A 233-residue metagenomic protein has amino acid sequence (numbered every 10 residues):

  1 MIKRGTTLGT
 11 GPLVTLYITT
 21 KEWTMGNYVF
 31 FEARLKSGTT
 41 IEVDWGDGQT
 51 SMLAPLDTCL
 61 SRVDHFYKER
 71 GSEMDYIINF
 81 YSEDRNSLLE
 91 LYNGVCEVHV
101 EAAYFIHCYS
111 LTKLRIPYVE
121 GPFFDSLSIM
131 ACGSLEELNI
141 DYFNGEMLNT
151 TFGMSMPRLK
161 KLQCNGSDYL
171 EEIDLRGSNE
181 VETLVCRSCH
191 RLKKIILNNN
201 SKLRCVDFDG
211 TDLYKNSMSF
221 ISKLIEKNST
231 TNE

Functional and structural regions predicted by a protein language model:
M1-S126, A131-G133, S155-P157, G210-E233: N-terminal capping/linker segments that flank leucine-rich repeat
T7, E136, K193-K194: Sequence-pattern detector for short linear motifs and compositional/periodic biases rather than a specific fold
D44-D47, D174, I196, D207: Acidic side chains
N93-H99, R115-F123, I129-A131, N139-M147 (+6 more regions): Concave beta-strand-loop units of leucine-rich repeat
E146, G153-S155: Residue-level detector of intrinsically disordered terminal segments
